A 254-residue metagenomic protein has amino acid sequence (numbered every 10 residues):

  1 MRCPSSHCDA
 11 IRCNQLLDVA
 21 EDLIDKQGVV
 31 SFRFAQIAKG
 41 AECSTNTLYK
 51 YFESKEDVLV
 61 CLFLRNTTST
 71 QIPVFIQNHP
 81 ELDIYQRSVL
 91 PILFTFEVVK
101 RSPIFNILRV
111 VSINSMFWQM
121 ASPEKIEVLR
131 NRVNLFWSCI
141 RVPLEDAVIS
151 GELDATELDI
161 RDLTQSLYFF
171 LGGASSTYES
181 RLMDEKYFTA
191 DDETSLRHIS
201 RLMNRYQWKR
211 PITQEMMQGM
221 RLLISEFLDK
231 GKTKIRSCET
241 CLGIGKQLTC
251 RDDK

Functional and structural regions predicted by a protein language model:
M1-S5, S44: Short, Lys/Arg-enriched N-terminal segment that forms or immediately precedes the first helix of a structured domain
D9-A20, I37-A38, L62-N66, T70 (+1 more regions): Generic hydrophobic, amphipathic alpha-helix propensity
Q15, L23-D57, C61: Helix-turn-helix
Q15, V19-Q27, S69, P73-Q77 (+2 more regions): Solvent-exposed, amphipathic alpha-helical segments
C61, R65, F75-F105, I160 (+1 more regions): Hydrophobic alpha-helical connector segments
V74-E81, I113-F117, Y178-E185: Secondary-structure edge/capping motif, primarily at the C-terminal ends of alpha-helices and the immediately following
R101-V142, I149-L153, E157-D162: Short secondary-structure transition hinges
S138, E145-D146, G173-K254: C-terminal peripheral helix-coil segments that are non-catalytic and often amphipathic
